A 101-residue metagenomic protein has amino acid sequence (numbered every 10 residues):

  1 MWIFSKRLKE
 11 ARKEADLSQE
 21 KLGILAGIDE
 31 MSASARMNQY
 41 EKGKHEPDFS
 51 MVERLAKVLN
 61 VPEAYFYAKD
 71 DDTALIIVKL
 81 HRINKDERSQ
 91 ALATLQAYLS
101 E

Functional and structural regions predicted by a protein language model:
M1-E14: A short, Lys/Arg-rich alpha-helix, primarily the initiator
L8, Q19, S34, F49-V52: Helix-turn-helix DNA-binding elements, focusing on the entry/boundary residues of the two helices that contact DNA
K13, I24, K57: Alpha-helical residues within the helix-turn-helix
D16-Q39: Short alpha-helical DNA-recognition segment
Q39, Y67-A68: Phosphate-coordinating loops and pocket residues in cytosolic domains that bind phosphorylated ligands
K44, D48-Y65: DNA major-groove recognition helix of helix-turn-helix/homeodomain DNA-binding modules
D70-E101: Interfacial/linker helices and their anchor residues that mediate assembly or domain coupling
